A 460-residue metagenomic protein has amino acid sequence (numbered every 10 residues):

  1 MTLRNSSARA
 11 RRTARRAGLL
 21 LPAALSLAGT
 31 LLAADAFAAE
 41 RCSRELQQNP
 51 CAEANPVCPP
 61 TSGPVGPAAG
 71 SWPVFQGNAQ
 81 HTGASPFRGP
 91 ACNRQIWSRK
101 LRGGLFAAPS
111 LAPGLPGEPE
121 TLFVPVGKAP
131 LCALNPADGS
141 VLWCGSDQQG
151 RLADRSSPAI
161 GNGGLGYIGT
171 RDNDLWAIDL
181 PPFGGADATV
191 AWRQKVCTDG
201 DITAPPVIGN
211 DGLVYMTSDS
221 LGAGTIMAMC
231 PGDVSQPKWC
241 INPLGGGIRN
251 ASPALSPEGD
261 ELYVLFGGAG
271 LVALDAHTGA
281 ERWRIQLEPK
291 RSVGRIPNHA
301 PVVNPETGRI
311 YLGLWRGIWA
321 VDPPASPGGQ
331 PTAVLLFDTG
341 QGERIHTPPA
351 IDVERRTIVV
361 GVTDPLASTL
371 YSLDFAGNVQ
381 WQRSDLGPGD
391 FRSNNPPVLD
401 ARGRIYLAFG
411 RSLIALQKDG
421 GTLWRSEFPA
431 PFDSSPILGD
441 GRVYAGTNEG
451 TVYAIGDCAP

Functional and structural regions predicted by a protein language model:
M1-A14: N-terminal secretory signal peptides that target proteins for export/translocation
R4-N5, A24, L370, F409: Intrinsically disordered, low-complexity segments
G18-T30: Bacterial N-terminal signal peptides
L32, A39-P460: Secretory-pathway ectodomains
